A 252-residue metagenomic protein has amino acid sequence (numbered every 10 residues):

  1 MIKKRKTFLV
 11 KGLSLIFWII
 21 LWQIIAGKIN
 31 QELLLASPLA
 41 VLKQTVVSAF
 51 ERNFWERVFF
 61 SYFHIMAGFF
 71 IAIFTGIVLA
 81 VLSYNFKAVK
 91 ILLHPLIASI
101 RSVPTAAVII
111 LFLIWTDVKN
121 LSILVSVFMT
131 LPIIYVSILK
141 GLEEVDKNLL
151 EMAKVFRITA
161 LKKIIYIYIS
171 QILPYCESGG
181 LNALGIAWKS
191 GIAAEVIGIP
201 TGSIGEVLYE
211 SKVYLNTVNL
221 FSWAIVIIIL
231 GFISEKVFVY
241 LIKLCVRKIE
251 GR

Functional and structural regions predicted by a protein language model:
R5-I29: N-terminal signal-anchor transmembrane alpha helix
K28-F70: Periplasmic/extracellular loop-to-transmembrane helix junction in inner-membrane transport proteins
A67-I97: Transmembrane-helix boundary motif in ABC transporter permease subunits
K87, S178, F221-R252: C-terminal transmembrane helix and the adjacent membrane-cytosol boundary/short C-terminal tail of inner/organellar
A98-I133, K140-G141: Generic hydrophobic transmembrane alpha-helix motif, especially the helices
L124, F128, L161-A194: Transmembrane alpha-helices
G141-C176, L208: Short cytoplasmic-facing helical segments at TM-TM junctions of multi-pass membrane proteins
G179-I229, V239: Non-cytoplasmic
